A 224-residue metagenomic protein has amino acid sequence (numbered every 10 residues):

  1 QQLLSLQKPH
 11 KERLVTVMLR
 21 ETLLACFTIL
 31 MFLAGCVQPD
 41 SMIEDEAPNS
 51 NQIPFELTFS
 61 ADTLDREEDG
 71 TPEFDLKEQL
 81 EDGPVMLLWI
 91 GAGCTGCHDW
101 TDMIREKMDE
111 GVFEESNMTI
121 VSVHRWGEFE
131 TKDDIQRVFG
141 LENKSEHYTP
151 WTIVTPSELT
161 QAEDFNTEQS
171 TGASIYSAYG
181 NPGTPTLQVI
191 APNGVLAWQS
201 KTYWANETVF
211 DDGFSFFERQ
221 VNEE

Functional and structural regions predicted by a protein language model:
Q1-N49: Secretory targeting signatures
D40-E67: N-terminal leader/targeting and pre-domain segments
L57-V85: A short beta-strand-turn-helix
F74-H98, V121-H124: Short active-site neighborhood of thiol/selenol oxidoreductases, capturing the structured segment around
E81-M86, E115-T119, E146-W151, G183-P185 (+1 more regions): Loop/turn elements at helix/coil->beta-strand transitions in domains of secreted/extracellular proteins
H98-T149, V154, E158-D164: Structural microenvironment flanking redox-active thiols in thiol-disulfide oxidoreductases
E158-F214: Thiol/disulfide oxidoreductase modules built on the thioredoxin-like
